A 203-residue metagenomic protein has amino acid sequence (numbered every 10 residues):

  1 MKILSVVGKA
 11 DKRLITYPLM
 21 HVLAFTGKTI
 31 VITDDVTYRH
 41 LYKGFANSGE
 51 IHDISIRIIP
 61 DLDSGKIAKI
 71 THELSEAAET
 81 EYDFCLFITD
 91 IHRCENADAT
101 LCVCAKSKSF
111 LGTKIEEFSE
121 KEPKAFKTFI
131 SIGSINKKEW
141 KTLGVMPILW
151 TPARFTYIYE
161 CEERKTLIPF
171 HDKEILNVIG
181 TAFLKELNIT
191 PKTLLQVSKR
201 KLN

Functional and structural regions predicted by a protein language model:
K2-K12, I30-F84, I88-N96: P-loop/Walker-type NTP enzyme "switch/lid" segment
L14-I32: A conserved segment at the C-terminal end of the G1
Y17-P18, T71-L74, K108-S119, I130-K137: Well-ordered, non-membrane alpha-helical segments in soluble/globular domains
V31, T100-C102, T128-S131: Structural beta-sheet core signal
T37-Y42, S109-L111, I135-T142: Short, charged/polar "capping" segments at the starts of alpha-helices and the immediately preceding loops
F84, A99-L101, I148: Well-ordered beta-strand positions
E95-I115: Conserved Switch II/interswitch segment of TRAFAC-class P-loop GTPases
S119-N203: C-terminal lobe/tail of nucleotide-utilizing enzymes
